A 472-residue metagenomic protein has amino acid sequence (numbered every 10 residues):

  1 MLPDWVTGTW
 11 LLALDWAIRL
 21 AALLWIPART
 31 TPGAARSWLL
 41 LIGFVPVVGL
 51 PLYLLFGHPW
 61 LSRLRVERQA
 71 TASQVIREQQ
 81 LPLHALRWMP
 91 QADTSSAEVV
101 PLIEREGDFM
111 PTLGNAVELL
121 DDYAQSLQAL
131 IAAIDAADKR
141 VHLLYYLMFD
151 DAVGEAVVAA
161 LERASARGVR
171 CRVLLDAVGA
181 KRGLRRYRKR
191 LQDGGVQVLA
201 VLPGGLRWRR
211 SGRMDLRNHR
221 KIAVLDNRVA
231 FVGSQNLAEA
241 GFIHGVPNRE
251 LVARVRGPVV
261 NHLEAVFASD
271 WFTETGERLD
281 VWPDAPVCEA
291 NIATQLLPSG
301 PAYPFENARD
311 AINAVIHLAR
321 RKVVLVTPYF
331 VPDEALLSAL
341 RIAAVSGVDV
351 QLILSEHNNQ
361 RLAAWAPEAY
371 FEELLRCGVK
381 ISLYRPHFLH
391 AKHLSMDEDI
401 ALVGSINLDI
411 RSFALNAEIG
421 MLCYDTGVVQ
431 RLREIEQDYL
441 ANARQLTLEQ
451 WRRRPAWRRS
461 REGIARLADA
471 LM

Functional and structural regions predicted by a protein language model:
M1-D310, A314, L318, N358 (+5 more regions): N-terminal localization/anchoring segments of enzymes in phospholipid and broader phosphate metabolism
R170-R172, K322, V348-Q351: Residues at the starts of beta-strands that form the adenosine-phosphate
G212-M214, S382-R385: Short Gly/Pro-enriched turn/cap motifs at secondary-structure boundaries
L216-N218, P386-L389: Short, small/polar residue-rich loop motifs at catalytic or cofactor-binding pockets
Y329-Q351, S355-E356, Q360-R361: Helical hairpin unit composed of two closely spaced alpha helices linked by a short loop
A366, Y370, G378-K380: CN hydrolase (nitrilase-like) catalytic-core segments centered on the catalytic cysteine and neighboring Lys/Glu
K392: Catalytic-core elements of nucleic-acid end-processing and repair enzymes
